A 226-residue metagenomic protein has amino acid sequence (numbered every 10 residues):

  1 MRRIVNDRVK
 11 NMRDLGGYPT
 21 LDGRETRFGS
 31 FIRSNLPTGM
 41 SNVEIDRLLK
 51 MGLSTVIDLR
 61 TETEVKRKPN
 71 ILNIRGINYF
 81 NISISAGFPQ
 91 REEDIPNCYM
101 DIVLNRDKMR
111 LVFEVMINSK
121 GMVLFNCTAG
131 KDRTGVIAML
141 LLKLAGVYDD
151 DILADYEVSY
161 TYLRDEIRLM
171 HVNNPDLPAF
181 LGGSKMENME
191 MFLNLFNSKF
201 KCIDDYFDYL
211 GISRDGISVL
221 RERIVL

Functional and structural regions predicted by a protein language model:
M1-L124, I137-L226: Cys-dependent protein tyrosine phosphatase-like superfamily
A129, R133-T134: Ser/Thr-glycine-rich phosphate-binding loops at phosphate-binding pockets of nucleotides, nucleotide cofactors
